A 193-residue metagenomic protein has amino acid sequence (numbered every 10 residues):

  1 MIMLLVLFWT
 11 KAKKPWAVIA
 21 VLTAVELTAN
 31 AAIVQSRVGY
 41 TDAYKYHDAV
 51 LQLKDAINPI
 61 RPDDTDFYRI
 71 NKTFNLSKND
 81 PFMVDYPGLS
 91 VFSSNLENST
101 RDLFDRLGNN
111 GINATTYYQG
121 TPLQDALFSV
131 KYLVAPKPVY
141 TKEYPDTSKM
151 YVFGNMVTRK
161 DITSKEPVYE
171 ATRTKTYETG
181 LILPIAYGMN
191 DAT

Functional and structural regions predicted by a protein language model:
M1-L5, W16, Q52-F67, F74: Juxtamembrane non-transmembrane segments of integral membrane proteins
M1-Q52: Contiguous transmembrane helix-bundle modules in multi-pass membrane proteins
I2-L7, L51-N58, A126-L127, K131 (+2 more regions): A broad, structural surface signal
F8-A17, F74-S77, G108-T121, D125 (+2 more regions): Generic structural signal for short, solvent-exposed loop/turn connectors between secondary structure elements
P15-V21, S36, V84, K142-M150 (+1 more regions): Composition- and surface-driven signal marking solvent-exposed, interaction-prone regions in large proteins
L22-Y44, N58-V130, L183: Extracytoplasmic/lumenal acceptor-recognition loop(s) of multi-pass membrane glycoenzymes
H47-Q52, N110-A114, G154-T158: A short linear-motif detector with a strong N-terminal bias
Q124, S129-Y132, P136-T193: Flexible, solvent-exposed extracytoplasmic
